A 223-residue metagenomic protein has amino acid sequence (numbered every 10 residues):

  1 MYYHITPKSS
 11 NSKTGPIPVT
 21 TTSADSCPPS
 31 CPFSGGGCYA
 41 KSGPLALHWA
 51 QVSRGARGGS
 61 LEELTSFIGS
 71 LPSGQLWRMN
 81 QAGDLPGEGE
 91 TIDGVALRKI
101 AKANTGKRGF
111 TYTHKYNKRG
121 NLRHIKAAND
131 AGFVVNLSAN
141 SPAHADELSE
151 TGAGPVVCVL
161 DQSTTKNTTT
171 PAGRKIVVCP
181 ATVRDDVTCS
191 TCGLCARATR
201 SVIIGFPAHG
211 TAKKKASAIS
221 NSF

Functional and structural regions predicted by a protein language model:
M1-F223: Class I S-adenosyl-L-methionine
